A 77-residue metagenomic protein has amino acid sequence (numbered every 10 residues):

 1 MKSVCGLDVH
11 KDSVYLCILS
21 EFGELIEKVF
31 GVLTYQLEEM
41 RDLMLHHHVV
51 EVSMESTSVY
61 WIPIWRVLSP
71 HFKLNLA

Functional and structural regions predicted by a protein language model:
M1-A77: Phosphate- and other anionic-substrate recognition elements at nucleic-acid/protein interfaces
